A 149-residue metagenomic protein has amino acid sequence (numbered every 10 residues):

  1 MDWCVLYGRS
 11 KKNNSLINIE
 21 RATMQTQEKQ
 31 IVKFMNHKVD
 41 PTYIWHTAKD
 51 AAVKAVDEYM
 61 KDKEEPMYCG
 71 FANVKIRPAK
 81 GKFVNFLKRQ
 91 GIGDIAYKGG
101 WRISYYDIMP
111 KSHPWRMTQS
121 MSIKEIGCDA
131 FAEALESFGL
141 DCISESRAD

Functional and structural regions predicted by a protein language model:
K12-N13: Polybasic, lysine-rich low-complexity intrinsically disordered segments
L16-N18: Generic short N-terminal amphipathic or hydrophobic helices
T23-G93: N-terminal leader/targeting segments
A96-S112: Acidic, low-complexity, intrinsically disordered interaction modules
K111-D149: Short, compact, well-ordered microdomains
